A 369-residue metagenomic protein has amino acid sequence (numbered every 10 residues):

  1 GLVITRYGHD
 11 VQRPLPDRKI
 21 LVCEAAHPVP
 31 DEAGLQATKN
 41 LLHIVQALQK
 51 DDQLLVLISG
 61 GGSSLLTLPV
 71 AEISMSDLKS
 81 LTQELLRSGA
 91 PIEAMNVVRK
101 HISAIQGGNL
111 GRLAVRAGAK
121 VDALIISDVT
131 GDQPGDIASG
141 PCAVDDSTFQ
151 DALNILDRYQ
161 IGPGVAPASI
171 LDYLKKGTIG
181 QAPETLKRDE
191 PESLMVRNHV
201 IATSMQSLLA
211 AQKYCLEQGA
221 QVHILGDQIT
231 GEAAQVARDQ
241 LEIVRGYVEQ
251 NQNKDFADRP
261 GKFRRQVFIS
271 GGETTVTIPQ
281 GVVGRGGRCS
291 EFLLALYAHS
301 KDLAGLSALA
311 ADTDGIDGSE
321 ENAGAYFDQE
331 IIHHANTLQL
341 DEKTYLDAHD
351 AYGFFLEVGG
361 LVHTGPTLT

Functional and structural regions predicted by a protein language model:
G1-V11, L15, L21, L66-L124: Glycine/threonine-rich beta-strand-loop-alpha-helix active-site module that forms ligand/phosphate-binding
L2-T5, V56-G60, L86, A123-V129 (+3 more regions): Short beta-strand segments
V3-K50, V98-R99: Glycine-rich oxoanion-binding loops at beta->alpha junctions
E24-A25, V29-A33, L86-V115, I316-Y345: Proline/glycine-rich low-complexity loops and linkers
I73-A90, D145-Q160, G281-A308: Gly/Ser/Thr-rich active-site loops/lids in small-molecule metabolic enzymes that frequently grip phosphoryl groups
I92-I161, Y173-L174, G360: A glycine/threonine-rich phosphate-anchoring loop and its flanking beta-alpha core in nucleotide/phosphate-binding
G118, D122, V144-D239, I243-G246: Accessory alpha-helical/coil subdomains and C-terminal extensions that flank or cap enzyme catalytic cores
V282, L293-T369: Internal helix-turn-beta structural module
